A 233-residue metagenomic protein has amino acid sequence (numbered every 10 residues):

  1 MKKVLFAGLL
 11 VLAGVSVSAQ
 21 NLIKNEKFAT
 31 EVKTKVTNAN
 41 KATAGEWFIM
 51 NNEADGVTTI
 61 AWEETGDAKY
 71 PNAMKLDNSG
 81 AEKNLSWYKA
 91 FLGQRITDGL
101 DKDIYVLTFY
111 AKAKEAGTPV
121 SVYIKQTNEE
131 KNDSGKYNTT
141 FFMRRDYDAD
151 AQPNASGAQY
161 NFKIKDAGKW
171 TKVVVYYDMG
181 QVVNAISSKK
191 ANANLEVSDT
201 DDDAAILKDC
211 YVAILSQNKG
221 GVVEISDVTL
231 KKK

Functional and structural regions predicted by a protein language model:
M1-L22: Bacterial Sec-dependent N-terminal signal peptides
E26-F28, G93-I124, V175-M179, D227-V228: Extra-cytoplasmic beta-strand recognition segments
F28, K172-E224: Extracellular beta-strand ligand-recognition surfaces/modules
T30-K75: Extracellular glycan-recognition surfaces and repeat-rich motifs
T37-K41, L85-F91, E115-E129, S134-T139 (+1 more regions): Beta-strand acidic-aromatic groove motif in beta-rich domains, primarily in extracellular
I49-N51, V57, P71-I104, E129-N161: Secreted extracellular polysaccharide-interacting domains
F162-T171: Short proline/glycine- and polar residue-rich coil/turn motifs
V223-K233: Exposed low-complexity, polar/acidic, P/S/T/G-rich flexible segments that act as propeptides, protease-susceptible
